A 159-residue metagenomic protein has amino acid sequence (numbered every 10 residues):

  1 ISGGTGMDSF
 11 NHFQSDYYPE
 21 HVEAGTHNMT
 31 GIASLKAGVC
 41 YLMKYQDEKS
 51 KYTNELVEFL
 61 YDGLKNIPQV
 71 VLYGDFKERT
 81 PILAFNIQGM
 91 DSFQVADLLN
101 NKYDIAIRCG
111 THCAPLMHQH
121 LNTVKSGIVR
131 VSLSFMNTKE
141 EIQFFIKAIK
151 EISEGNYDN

Functional and structural regions predicted by a protein language model:
I1-N159: Pyridoxal 5′-phosphate
